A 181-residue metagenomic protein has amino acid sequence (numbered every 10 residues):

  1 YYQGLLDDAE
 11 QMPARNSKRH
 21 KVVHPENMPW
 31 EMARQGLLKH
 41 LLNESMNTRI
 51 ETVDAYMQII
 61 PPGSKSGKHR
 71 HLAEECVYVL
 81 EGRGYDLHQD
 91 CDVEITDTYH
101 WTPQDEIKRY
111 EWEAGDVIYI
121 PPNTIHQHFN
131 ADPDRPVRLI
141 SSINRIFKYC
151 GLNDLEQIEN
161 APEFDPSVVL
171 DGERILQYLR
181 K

Functional and structural regions predicted by a protein language model:
Y1-E51, G67, Q157-A161, P166-K181: A short, N-terminal "cap"/entry segment at the start of jelly-roll beta-barrel domains of the cupin/DSBH fold
K39-N43, D54-H71, L87-V93, P122: Conserved short histidine dyad/triad with adjacent acidic residue
A55, K65, E74, I107 (+1 more regions): A structural connector/turn signal
S66-H69, D86-L87, R109-E111, I120 (+1 more regions): Short beta-strand His + acidic residue motifs that chelate non-heme Fe in jelly-roll/DSBH and cupin folds
L72-A73, V77, Y85-T98, P133: Extended intrinsically disordered, low-complexity coil regions enriched in Ser, Thr, Gly, Ala and often Pro
Y78, C91-P122: Short acidic-glycine-tyrosine-enriched beta hairpin
H100-P103, I125-K181: Double-stranded beta-helix
